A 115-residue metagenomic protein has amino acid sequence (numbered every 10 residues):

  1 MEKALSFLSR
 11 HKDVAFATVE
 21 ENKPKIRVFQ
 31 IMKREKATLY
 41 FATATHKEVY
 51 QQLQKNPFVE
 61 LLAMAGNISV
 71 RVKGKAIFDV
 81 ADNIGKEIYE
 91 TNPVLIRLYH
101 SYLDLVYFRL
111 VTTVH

Functional and structural regions predicted by a protein language model:
S6-E21, V59-A63: A short, Trp-centered hydrophobic/proline-enriched beta-strand micro-motif
H11, N56, N92: Acidic-histidine catalytic/liganding microenvironments
A15, T38-Y40, R71: General beta-strand recognition
P24, T38-L39, H115: Hydrophobic residues embedded in beta-strands of well-ordered beta-sheets
I31-M32, N83: A generic structural motif
M32-N67: A short mixed-secondary-structure module that forms the rim of ligand-binding clefts
R71-H115: Charged, gly/pro-rich active-site loop segments
